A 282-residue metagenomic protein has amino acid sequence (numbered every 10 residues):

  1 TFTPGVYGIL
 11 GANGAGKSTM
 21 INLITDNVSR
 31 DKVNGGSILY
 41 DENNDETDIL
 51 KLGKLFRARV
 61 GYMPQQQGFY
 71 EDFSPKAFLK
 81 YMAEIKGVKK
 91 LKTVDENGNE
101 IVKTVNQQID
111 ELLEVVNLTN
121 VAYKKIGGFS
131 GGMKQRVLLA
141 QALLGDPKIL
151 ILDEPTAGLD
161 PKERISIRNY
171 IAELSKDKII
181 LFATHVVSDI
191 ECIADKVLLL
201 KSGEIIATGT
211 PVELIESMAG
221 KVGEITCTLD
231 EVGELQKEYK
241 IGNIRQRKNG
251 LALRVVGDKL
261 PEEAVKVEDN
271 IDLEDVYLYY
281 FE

Functional and structural regions predicted by a protein language model:
A12-G16: Walker A (P-loop) phosphate-binding loop of ABC-type ATPase nucleotide-binding domains
T25: Helix-to-loop junction immediately C-terminal to a conserved catalytic motif
V33-F56: Conserved ABC transporter NBD signature motif
K80, E84-G87, K92-V121: Conserved ABC ATPase "signature" region
L139: Hydrophobic anchor residue at the start of the ABC signature
L150-D153, L159: Catalytic Walker B motif of ABC-type/P-loop ATPase nucleotide-binding domains
N169-V255: ABC transporter nucleotide-binding domain
